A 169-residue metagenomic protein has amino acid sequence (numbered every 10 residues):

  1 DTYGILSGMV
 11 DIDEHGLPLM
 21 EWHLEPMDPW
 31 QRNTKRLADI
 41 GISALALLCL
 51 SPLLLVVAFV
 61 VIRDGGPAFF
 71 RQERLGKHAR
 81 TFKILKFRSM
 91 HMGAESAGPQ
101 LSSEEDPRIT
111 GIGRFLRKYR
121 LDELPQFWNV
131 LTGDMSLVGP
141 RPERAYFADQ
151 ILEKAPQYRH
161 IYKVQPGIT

Functional and structural regions predicted by a protein language model:
D1, V164-T169: Short, intrinsically disordered, charge-balanced linker/junction segments flanking boundaries in proteins
D1-A38: Flexible, Lys/Arg-rich cytosolic regulatory linkers and terminal tails that connect or flank
D11-I12, F70-L75, Y162-K163: Short acidic-hydrophobic surface loop/beta-edge motif
H23, R88-H91, R141: Residues at the C-termini of beta-strands that transition into short coil/loop
D28-A94, N129: A hydrophobic, helix-centered structural microdomain
M92-S103: A short, polar/charged loop-to-alpha-helix boundary motif
S102-Q165: A short, structured surface patch at a secondary-structure boundary
